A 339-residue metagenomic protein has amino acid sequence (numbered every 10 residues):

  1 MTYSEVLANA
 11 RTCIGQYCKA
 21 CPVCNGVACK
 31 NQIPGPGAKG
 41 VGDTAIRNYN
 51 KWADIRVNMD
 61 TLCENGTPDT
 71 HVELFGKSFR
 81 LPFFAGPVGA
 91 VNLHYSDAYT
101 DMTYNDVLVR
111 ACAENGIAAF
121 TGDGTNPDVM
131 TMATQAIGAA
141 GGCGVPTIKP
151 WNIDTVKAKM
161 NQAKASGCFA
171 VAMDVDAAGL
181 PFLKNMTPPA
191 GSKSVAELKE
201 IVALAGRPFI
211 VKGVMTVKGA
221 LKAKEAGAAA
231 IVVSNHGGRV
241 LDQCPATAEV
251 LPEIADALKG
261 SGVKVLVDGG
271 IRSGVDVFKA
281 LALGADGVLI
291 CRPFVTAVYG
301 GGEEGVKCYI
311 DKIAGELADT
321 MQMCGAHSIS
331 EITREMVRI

Functional and structural regions predicted by a protein language model:
M1-K30, G219, G238-S261, I271-I339: Conserved active-site-proximal phosphate/metal-binding subdomains
T2-R80, I332: An N-cap/entry alpha-helix motif that binds or orients negatively charged groups
Y49-M59, C112, G116, K164-G167 (+4 more regions): Structural signal for hydrophobic packing residues in well-ordered secondary-structure cores of soluble enzyme domains
R80-G89: Outer membrane beta-barrel
A90-A98: N-terminal binding-site loop/beta-alpha segment at the start of enzyme catalytic domains that lines or forms
A90-V91, D123-D128, D176: Short glycine-enriched loops at secondary-structure junctions
Y99, R110, G138-A139, W151-V267 (+2 more regions): Alpha/beta enzyme core
T103-N152: A gly/proline- and charged-residue-enriched helix-loop-helix capping module
